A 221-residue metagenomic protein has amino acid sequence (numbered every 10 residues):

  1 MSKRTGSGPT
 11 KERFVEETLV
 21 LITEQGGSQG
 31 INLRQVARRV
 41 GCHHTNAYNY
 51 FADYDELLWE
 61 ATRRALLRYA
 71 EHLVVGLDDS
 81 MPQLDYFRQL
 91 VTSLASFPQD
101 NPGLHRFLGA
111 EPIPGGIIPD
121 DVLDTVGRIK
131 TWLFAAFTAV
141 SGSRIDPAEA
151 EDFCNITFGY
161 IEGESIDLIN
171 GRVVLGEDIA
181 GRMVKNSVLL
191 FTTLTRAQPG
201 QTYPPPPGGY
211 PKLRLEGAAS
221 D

Functional and structural regions predicted by a protein language model:
M1-G27, Q35, E56-W59: Basic, helix-initiating cap at the start of DNA-binding domains
M1-P9, S80, Q198-D221: N-terminal intrinsically disordered/low-complexity leader segments
K3-R4, R64-F87, A135-F137: Amphipathic alpha-helical linker/stalk segments
R34-R38, A47: Append "Primarily bacterial transcriptional regulators
V74-G103, P147, C154-T157: Hydrophobic alpha-helical connector segments
Q99-I117, I166-V174: Amphipathic alpha-helical segments used for helix-helix packing
G116-G142, E151-N155, S165, K185-T192: Amphipathic alpha-helical packing segments from all-alpha helical-bundle domains
D146-N170, D178-L190, G208-Y210: Hydrophobic alpha-helical segments that form the core of small-molecule binding pockets and/or dimer interfaces
